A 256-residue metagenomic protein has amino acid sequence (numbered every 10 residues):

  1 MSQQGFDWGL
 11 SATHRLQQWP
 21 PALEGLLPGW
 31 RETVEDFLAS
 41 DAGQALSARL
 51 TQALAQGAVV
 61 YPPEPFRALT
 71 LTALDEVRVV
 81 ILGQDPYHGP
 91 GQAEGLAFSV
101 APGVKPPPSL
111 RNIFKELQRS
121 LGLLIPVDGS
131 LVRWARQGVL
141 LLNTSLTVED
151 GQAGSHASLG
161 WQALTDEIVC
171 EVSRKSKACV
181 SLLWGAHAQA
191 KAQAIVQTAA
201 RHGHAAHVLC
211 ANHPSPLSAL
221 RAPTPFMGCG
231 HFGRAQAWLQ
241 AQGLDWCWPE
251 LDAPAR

Functional and structural regions predicted by a protein language model:
M1-L16, P20, A253: Sequence termini and other peripheral, non-core segments
F6, P28-A190, R201-H202, H207-N212 (+4 more regions): A polyanion-binding, active-site-adjacent surface
T13-V34: Generic N-terminal amphipathic, Lys/Arg-enriched alpha-helix
K191-I195: A short acidic (Asp/Glu
